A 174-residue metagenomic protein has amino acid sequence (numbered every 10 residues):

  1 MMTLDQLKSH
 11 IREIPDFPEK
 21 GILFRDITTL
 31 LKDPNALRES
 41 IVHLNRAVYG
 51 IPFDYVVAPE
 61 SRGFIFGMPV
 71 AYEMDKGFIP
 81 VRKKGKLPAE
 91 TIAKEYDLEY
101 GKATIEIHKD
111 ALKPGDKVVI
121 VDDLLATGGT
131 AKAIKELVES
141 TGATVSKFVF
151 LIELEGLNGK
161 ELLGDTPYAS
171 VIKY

Functional and structural regions predicted by a protein language model:
M1-F53, A103: Active-site-facing substrate-recognition patch
T3, K132-Y174: PRPP-dependent phosphoribosyltransferase catalytic core
G21, V56, F78, F148: Residue-level signature of catalytic and energy-coupling elements of molecular machines, predominantly ATP/GTP-dependent
F53-E60: Short glycine-rich phosphate-binding loop at a beta-alpha junction
D54, D116, S146: Conserved acidic residues
I65-M74, K135: Short Gly/Thr/Asp-enriched flexible loops that form oxyanion-binding sites at enzyme active sites
G77-V118: Short, glycine/charge-rich flexible loops or terminal/linker lids adjacent to PRPP-binding catalytic cores
D123, G128: Conserved G/P- and acidic residue-centered "switch" motifs that form tight phosphate/ATP-binding loops in soluble
